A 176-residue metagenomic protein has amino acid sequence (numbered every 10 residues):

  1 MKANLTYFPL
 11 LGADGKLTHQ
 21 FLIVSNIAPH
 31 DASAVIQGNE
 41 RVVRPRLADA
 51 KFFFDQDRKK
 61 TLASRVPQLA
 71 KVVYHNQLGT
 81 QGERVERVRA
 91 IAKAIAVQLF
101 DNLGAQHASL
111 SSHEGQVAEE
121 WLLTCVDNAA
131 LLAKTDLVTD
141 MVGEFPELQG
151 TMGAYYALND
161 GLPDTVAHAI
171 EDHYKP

Functional and structural regions predicted by a protein language model:
M1-P176: Amphipathic alpha-helical "coupling" segments that flank catalytic cores
